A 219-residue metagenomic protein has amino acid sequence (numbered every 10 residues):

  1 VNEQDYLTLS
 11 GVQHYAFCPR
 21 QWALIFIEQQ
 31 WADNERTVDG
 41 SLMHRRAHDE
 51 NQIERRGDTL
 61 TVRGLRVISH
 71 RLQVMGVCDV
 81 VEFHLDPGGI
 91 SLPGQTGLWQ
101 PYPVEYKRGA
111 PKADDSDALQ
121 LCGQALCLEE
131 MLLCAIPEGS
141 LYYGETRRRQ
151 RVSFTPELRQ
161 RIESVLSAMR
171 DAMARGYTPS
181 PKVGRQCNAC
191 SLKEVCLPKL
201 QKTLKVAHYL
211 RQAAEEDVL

Functional and structural regions predicted by a protein language model:
V1-P103, T203, Q212-L219: Metal-dependent nuclease catalytic cores that hydrolyze phosphodiester bonds in DNA/RNA, characterized by
N2-D5, A168-G184: Short, intrinsically disordered, charge-biased short linear motifs at domain edges
L7-Q13, D115-S116, T178-R185: Structural motif
L9, R20-Q21, R159, L166 (+2 more regions): Alpha-helix initiation and N-capping motif
C18, Y177-L219: Cysteine-cluster motifs in flexible loop/terminal segments that predominantly coordinate metals
D33-E35, A172, H208: A short hydrophobic/aromatic micro-motif that marks alpha-helical segments and, especially, helix-coil
M75-G76, E82-G176, N188, L192-E194: Nucleic-acid nuclease catalytic cores
